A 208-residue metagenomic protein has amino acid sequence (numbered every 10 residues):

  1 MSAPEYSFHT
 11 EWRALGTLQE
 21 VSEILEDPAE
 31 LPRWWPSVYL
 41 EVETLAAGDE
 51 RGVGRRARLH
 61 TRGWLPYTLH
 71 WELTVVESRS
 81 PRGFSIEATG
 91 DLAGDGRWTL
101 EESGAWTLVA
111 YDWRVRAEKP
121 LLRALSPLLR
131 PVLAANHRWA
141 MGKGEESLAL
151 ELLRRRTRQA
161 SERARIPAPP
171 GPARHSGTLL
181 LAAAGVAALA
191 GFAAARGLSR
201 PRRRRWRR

Functional and structural regions predicted by a protein language model:
M1-E50, R196-R208: Hydrophobic ligand-binding cavity/cleft-lining segments
S2-P4, A14, S103-A110, R114-R208: Terminal "cap-and-tail" regions of soluble proteins that handle hydrophobic small molecules
P4, V42-D95, L108, K143-S147 (+3 more regions): Glycine-rich portal/gate segments that line the openings of hydrophobic small-molecule binding cavities
T10, G90-G96, Y111-W113, A164: One face of beta-strands
R13, V76-E77, T99-E101: Well-ordered beta-strand positions
L31, F84, E118: Flexible, glycine-rich phosphate/dinucleotide-binding loops and adjacent beta-alpha linkers at cofactor/substrate
L69, D95-T99, K119-L125: A short, polar/proline- and glycine-enriched secondary-structure boundary/capping micro-motif
